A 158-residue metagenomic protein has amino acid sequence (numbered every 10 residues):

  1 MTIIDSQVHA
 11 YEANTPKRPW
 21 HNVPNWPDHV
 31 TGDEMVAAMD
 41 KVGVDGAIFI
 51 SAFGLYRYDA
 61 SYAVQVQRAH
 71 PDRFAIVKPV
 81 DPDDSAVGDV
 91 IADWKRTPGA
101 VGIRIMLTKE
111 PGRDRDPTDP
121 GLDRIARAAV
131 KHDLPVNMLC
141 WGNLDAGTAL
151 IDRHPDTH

Functional and structural regions predicted by a protein language model:
M1-Y58: An N-terminally biased module of ancient metal coordination in phosphate/nucleic-acid-related enzymes
I4-V8, G46-S51, A75-K78, V101-I105 (+1 more regions): Hydrophobic faces of well-ordered beta-strands that scaffold small-molecule active sites in alpha/beta enzyme cores
Q7, M39, A63-V66, W94 (+2 more regions): Conserved, mostly hydrophobic/aromatic
P19-H29, V101-P117: Glycine-rich phosphate-binding "P-loop"
D28-M39, D84-R96: Short, acidic/polar
V44-S51, Y58, Q65-D83: Metal-cofactor-binding active-site regions of metalloenzymes
S51-Y58, V80-G88, P111-P117, C140-D145: Acidic-and-aromatic substrate-binding clefts and catalytic sites of carbohydrate-active enzymes
R115-H158: Catalytic pocket-lining loop regions of alpha/beta-barrel enzymes, especially the amidohydrolase/enolase/GH5 lineages
